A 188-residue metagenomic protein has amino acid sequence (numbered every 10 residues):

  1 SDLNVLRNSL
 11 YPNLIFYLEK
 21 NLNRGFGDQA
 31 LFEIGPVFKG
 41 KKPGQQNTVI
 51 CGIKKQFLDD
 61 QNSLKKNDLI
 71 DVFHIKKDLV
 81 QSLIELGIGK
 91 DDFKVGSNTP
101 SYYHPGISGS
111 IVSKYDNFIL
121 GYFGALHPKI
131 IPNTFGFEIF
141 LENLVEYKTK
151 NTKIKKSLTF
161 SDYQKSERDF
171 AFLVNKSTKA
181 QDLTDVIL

Functional and structural regions predicted by a protein language model:
S1-L188: Extended beta-strand-rich architecture
